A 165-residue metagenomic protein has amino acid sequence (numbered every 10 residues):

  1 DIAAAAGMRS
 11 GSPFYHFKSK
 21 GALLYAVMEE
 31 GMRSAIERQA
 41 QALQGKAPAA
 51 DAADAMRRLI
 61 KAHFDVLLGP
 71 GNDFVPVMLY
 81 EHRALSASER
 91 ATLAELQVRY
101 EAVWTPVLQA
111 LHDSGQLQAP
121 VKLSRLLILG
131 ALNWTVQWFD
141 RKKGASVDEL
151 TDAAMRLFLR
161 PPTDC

Functional and structural regions predicted by a protein language model:
D1, A50-A55: A conserved beta-strand->loop->alpha-helix hinge within the catalytic CA
D1-A22, A26: Helix-turn-helix
A5, A22-G45, D54, R58-D65 (+6 more regions): Alpha-helical structural segments
S10-S12, G31-A35, G71-M78, S86-R90 (+4 more regions): Anionic, Ser/Thr-rich low-complexity intrinsically disordered regions
Y15-H16, V66-P70, L96, W138 (+1 more regions): Histidine kinase transmitter module recognition
K61-G69, V77-A84, L157-P161: Helix-loop "lid/cap" segments that line or gate small-molecule binding pockets
V75-Y80, R90, A94, Q109-L157 (+1 more regions): Hydrophobic/aromatic-rich alpha-helical bundle segments in the mid-to-C-terminal region
